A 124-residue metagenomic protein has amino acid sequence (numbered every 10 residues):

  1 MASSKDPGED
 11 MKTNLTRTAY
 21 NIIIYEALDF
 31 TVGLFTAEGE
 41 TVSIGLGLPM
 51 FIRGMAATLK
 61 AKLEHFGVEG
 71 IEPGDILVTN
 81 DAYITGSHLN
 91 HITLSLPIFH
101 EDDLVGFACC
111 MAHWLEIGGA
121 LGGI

Functional and structural regions predicted by a protein language model:
M1-A56: Long, charge-dense accessory insertions within large macromolecular proteins
D6, D10, D29, D75 (+2 more regions): Acidic-enriched, low-complexity/disordered segments with a strong bias for Aspartate over Glutamate
T13-N14, T18-N21, E40-V42, A56-P97: Conserved mixed alpha/beta core segments that line enzyme active sites in large multi-domain catalysts
G47-M50, N90, G123-I124: Short alpha-helix boundary/capping segments
L48, D81-T85, M111-E116: Acidic, glycine-rich active-site loops and adjacent beta-strand->loop/helix elements that engage anionic groups
M50-R53, T93, C109: FAD-binding core of FAD-dependent oxidoreductases, characterized by glycine-rich FAD pyrophosphate-binding loops
E101-I124: Mobile "lid/hinge" segments at catalytic clefts and subdomain interfaces of large enzymes
